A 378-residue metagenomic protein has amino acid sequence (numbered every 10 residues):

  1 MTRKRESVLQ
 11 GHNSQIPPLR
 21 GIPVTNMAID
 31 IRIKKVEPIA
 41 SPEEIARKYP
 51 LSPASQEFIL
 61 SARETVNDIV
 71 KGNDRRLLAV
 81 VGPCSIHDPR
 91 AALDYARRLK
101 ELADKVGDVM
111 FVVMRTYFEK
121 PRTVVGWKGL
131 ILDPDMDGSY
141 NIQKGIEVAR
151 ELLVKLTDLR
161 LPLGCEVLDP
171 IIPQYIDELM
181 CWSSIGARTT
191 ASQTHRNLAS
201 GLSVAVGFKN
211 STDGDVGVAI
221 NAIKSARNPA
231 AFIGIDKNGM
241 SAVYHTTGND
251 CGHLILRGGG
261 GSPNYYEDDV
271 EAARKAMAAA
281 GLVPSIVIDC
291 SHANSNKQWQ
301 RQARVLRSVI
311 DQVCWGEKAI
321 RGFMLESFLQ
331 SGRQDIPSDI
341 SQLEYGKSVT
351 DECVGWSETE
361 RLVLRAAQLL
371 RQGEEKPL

Functional and structural regions predicted by a protein language model:
R3-R5, P17-Y49: N-terminal amphipathic/basic leader segments beginning at the initiator methionine
T25-D30, A96, V109-Y265, D269-V270 (+7 more regions): Active-site-facing alpha/beta catalytic cores
I33-K71: N- or domain-start disorder-to-order transition segments that initiate the globular core
K34-I45, L51, F118-V124, K128-Q143 (+2 more regions): Domain-level signal for soluble alpha/beta catalytic cores
L78-A91, D351: Conserved phosphate/anionic-ligand binding catalytic regions in large, soluble enzymes, centered on
G82, I288, G355: Conserved, mostly hydrophobic/aromatic
K100-E101: N-terminal intrinsically disordered, cationic/polar leader segments that include organellar targeting peptides
C314-L378: Active-site or pore-adjacent capping/gating segments
